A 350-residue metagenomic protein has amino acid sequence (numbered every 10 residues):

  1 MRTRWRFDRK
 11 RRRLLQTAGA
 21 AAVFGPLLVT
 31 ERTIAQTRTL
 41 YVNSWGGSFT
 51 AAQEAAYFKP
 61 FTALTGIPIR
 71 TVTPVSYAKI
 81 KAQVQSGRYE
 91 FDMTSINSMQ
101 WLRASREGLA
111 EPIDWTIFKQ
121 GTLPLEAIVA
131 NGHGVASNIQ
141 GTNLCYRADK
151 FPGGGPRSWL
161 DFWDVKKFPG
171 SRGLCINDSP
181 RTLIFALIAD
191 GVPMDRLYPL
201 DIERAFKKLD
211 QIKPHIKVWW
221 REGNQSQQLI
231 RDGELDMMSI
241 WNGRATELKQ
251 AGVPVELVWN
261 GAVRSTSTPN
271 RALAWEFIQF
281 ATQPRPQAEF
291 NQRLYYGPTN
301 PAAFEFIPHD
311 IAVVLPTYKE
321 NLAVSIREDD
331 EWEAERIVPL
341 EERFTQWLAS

Functional and structural regions predicted by a protein language model:
M1-R13, A18-V23: N-terminal secretory signal peptides
Q36-L102: Early extracytoplasmic/lumenal segment of secretory-pathway proteins
G47-A52, Y89-F91, S95-R231: Extracytoplasmic ligand-binding site segments that recognize negatively charged/polar headgroups
L144-K150, L187-V192, G261-R271, E289 (+1 more regions): A bilobed periplasmic-binding-protein/Venus flytrap-type ligand-binding module shared by bacterial periplasmic
H215-S267, A302-T317: Extracytoplasmic/periplasmic substrate-binding proteins
R264-E328: Mature extracytoplasmic/periplasmic domains
E320-S350: Conserved C-terminal helix/tail region of periplasmic/extracytoplasmic solute-binding proteins
